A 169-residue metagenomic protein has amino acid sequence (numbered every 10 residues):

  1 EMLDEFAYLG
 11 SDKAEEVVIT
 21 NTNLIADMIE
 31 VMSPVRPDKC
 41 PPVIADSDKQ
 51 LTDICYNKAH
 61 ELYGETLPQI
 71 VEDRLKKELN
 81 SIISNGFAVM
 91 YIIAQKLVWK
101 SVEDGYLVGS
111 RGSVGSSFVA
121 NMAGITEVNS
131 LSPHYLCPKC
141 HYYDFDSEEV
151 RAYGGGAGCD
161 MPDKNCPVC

Functional and structural regions predicted by a protein language model:
E1-F6: Active-site phosphate/oxyanion-binding loops
A7-L107, E149-C169: Non-catalytic structural connector segments
P41, G115-S116, Y135: Positions that flank functional sites
V43, A120-G124, C140: Short secondary-structure transition/capping segments
S101, G105-E127: Conserved phosphate/anionic-ligand binding catalytic regions in large, soluble enzymes, centered on
I125-P138: Accessory alpha-helical DNA-binding modules that contact the DNA backbone or grooves
Y135-H141, K164-V168: Cys/His/Pro-rich metal-binding microdomains
Y142-E149: Short functional micro-motifs and their immediate structural scaffolds
